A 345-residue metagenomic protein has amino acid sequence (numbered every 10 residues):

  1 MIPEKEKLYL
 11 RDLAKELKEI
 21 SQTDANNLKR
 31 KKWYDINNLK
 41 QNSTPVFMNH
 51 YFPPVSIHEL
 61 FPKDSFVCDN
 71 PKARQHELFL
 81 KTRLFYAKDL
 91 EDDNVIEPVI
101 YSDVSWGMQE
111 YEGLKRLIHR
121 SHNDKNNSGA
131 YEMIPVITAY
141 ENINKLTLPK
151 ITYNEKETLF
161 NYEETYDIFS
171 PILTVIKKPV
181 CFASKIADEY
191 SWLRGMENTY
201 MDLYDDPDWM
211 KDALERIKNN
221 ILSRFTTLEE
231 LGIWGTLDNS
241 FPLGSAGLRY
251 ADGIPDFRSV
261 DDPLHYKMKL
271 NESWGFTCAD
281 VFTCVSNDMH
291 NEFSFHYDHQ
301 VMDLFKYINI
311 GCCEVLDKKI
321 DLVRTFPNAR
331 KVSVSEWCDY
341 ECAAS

Functional and structural regions predicted by a protein language model:
M1-F52, H58-N70, H76, K81 (+4 more regions): Active-site loop segments of alpha/beta catalytic cores
E59-L60, S121-N127: Intrinsically disordered, low-complexity coil segments
F85-K88, D92-D124: N-terminal accessory alpha/beta regions
K125-E163: A gly/proline- and charged-residue-enriched helix-loop-helix capping module
